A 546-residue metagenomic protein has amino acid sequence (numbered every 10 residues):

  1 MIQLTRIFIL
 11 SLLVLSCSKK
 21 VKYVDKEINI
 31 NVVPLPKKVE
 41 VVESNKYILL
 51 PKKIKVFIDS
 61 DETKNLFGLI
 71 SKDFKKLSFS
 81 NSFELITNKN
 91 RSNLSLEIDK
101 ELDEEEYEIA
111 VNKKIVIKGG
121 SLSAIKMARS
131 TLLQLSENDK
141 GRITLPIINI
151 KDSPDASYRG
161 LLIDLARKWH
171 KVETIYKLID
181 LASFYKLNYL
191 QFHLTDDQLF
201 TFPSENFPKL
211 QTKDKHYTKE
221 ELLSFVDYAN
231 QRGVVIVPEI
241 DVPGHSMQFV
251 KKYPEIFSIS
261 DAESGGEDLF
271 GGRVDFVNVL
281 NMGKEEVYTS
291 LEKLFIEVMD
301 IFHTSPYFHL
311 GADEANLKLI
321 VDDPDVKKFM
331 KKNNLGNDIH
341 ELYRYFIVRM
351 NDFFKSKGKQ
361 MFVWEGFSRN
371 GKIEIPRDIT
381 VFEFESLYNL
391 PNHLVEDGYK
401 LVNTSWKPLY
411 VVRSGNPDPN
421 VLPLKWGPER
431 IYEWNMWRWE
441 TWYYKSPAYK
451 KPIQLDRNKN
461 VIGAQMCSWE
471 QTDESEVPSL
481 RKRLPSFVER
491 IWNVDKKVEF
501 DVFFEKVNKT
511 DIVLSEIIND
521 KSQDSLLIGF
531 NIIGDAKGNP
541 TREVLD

Functional and structural regions predicted by a protein language model:
I2-L10: Sec-dependent signal peptide recognition, specifically the positively charged N-region followed immediately by
L10-S18: Hydrophobic h-region of N-terminal signal peptides that target proteins for export in Gram-negative bacteria
C17-P154, K355, M361-S368, I375 (+1 more regions): Acidic, contiguous N-terminal accessory segments
V56, S121, L161, A182 (+5 more regions): Conserved, mostly hydrophobic/aromatic
K64-N65, W169-K171, D197-T201, P243-Q248 (+5 more regions): Flexible loop/turn segments at secondary-structure boundaries
L102-Y307, D323, R349, Q465-W469: Feature activates predominantly on carbohydrate-active enzymes
F270-G271, F276-D378, E385-N392: Active-site neighborhood of glycoside hydrolase catalytic domains
Q360-G366, I373-I379, E385-D546: Flexible, acidic glycine-rich loops studded with aromatic residues
